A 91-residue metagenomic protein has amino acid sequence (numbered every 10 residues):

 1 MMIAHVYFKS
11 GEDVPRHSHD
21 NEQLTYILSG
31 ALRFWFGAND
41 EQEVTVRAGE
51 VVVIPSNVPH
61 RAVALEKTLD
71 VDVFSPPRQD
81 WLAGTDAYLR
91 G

Functional and structural regions predicted by a protein language model:
M1-H5, E22-T25, T68: Structural motif
M1-R16, V73: A short glycine-rich, His/Asp/Glu-containing loop-to-beta-strand
A4, I27-L28, W35, V63 (+1 more regions): Beta-strand residues in well-ordered beta-sheet regions across diverse protein folds
V6, H19, G37-N39, L65 (+1 more regions): Surface loops and adjacent helix of pleckstrin homology
F8-K9, V46-L65: Conserved metal-binding segment of the jelly-roll/cupin
S10, D40-Q42, P77: Short, surface-exposed beta-strand-loop junctions and turns on beta-sheet-rich folds
S18, L24-A48, V58, L82: A short beta-strand-loop-beta hairpin characteristic of the jelly-roll/cupin
R61-G91: Double-stranded beta-helix
